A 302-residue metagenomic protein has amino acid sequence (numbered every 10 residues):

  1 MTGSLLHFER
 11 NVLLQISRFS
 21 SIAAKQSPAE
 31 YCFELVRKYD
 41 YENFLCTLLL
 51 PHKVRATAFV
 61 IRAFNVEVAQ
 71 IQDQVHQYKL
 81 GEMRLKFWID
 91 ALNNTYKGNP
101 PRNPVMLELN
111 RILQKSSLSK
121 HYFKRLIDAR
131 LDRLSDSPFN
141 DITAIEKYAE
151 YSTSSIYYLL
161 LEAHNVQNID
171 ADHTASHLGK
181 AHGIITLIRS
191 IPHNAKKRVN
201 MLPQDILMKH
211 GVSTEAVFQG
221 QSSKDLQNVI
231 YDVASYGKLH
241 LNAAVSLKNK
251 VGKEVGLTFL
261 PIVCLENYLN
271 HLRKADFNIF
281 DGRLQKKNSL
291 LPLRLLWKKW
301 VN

Functional and structural regions predicted by a protein language model:
T2-E9, L14-I112, S119, F123-R130 (+4 more regions): Catalytic cores of Mg2+-dependent Asp-rich isoprenoid enzymes
L131-A144, S222: Acidic/His metal-coordination segments adjacent to aromatic residues that form catalytic metal sites in metalloenzymes
N165-Q167: A generic structural motif
